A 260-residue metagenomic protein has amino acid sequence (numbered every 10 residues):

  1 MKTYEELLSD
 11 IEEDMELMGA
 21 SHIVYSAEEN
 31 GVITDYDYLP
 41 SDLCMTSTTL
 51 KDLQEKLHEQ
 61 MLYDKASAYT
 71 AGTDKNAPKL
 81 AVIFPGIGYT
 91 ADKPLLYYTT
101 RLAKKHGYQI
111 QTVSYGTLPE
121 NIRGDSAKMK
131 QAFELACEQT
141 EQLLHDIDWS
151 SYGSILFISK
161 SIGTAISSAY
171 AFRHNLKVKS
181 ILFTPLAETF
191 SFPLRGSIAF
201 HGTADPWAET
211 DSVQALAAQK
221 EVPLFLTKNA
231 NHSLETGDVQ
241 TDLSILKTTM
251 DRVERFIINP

Functional and structural regions predicted by a protein language model:
A27, Y36-Y38, A66-S151: Serine-hydrolase catalytic machinery in alpha/beta-hydrolase-like enzymes
S151-S159: Alpha/beta-hydrolase fold nucleophile elbow
I158-S167: Gly/Ala-rich beta-loop-alpha elbow adjacent to hydrolase catalytic centers
L176-P185: A conserved short beta-strand
A199-H201: Short beta-strand/loop motif that positions the catalytic acidic residue of the alpha/beta-hydrolase fold
P206-S212: Conserved alpha/beta-hydrolase "acid-adjacent" motif
A230-S244: Catalytic histidine-centered segment of alpha/beta-hydrolase-like enzymes
Q240-P260: Catalytic active-site module of serine/aspartate enzymes centered on a nucleophile-bearing elbow/loop
